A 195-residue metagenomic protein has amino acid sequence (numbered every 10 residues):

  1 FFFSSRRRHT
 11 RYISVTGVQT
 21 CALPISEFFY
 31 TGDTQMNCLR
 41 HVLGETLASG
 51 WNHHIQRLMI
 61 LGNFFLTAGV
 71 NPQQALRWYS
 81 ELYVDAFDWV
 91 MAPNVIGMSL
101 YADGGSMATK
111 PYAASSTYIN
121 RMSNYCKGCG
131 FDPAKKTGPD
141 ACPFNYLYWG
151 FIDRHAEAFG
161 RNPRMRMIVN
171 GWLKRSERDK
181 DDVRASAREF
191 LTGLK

Functional and structural regions predicted by a protein language model:
F1-C21: Single conserved hydrophobic/aromatic residue that forms the stacking wall/gate of nucleotide- or nucleobase-binding
V18-K195: C-terminal catalytic domain of photolyase/cryptochrome flavoproteins, centering on the FAD-binding pocket
